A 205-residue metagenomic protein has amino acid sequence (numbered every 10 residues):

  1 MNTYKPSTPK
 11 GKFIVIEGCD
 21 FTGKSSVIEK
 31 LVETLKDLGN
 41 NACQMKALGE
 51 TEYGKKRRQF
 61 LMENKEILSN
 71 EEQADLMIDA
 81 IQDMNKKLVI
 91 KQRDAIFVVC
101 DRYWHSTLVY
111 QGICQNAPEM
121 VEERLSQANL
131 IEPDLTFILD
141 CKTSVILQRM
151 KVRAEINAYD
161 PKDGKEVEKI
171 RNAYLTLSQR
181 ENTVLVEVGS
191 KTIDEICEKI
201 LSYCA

Functional and structural regions predicted by a protein language model:
N2-S7, V32, S144-A205: NTP-dependent small-molecule kinase module
P9-F13: Pre-Walker A (Motif I) flank of P-loop NTPase domains
I16: Hydrophobic anchor at the beta1->P-loop junction of P-loop NTPases
C19: P-loop (Walker A) phosphate-binding loop of NTP-binding proteins
K24: Conserved lysine of the Walker
V27: Hydrophobic positions on the alpha1 helix immediately C-terminal to the Walker A/P-loop
N40-E123, Q127: ATP-dependent small-molecule kinase phosphotransfer cores that center on conserved nucleotide phosphate-binding segments
T107-N172: A glycine- and Lys/Arg-enriched "phosphate-lid" helix/loop adjacent to the NTP-binding pocket of small-molecule kinases
